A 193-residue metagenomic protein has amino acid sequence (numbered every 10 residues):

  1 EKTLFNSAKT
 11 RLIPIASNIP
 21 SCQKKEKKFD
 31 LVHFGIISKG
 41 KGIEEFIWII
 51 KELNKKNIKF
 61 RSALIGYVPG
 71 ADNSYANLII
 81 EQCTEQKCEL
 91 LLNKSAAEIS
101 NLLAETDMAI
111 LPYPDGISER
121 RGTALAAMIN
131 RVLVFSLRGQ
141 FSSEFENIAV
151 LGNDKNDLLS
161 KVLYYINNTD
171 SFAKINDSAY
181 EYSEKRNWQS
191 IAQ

Functional and structural regions predicted by a protein language model:
E1-T10, I19: A short, active-site helix/loop in glycosyltransferases that binds the activated sugar's phosphate group
L12-C22, Y67: Short beta-strand->alpha-helix junction loop in the catalytic core of nucleotide-activated group-transfer enzymes
K24-K41, I47-I50, N176: Conserved donor-binding/catalytic core segment of Leloir-type glycosyltransferases
L31, F46-I49, S62, A127 (+1 more regions): A structural motif in glycosyltransferase catalytic domains
G66, A76-A97: Nucleotide-activated donor-binding/catalytic signature segment of Leloir-type glycosyltransferases, i.e., the conserved
L103-S118, V132: Acidic donor-binding loop of glycosyltransferase active sites
E146-N156, L163-T169: Conserved acidic donor-binding segment of nucleotide-sugar-dependent glycosyltransferases
T169-Q193: A charged, aromatic-enriched C-terminal amphipathic alpha-helix characteristic of glycosyltransferases across folds
